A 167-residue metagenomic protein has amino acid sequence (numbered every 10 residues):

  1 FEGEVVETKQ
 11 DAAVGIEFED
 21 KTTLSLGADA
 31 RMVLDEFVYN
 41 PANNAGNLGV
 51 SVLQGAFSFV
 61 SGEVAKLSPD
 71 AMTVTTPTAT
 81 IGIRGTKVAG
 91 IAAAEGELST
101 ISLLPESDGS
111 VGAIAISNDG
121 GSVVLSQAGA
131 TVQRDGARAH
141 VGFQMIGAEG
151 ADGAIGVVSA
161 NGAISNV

Functional and structural regions predicted by a protein language model:
F1-V5, K9-V14, F18-G121, A128-A130: Flexible, surface-exposed loop/linker segments and immediately adjacent secondary-structure boundaries
S107-N166: Short, polar/charged, low-complexity connector loops/linkers at domain or secondary-structure junctions
